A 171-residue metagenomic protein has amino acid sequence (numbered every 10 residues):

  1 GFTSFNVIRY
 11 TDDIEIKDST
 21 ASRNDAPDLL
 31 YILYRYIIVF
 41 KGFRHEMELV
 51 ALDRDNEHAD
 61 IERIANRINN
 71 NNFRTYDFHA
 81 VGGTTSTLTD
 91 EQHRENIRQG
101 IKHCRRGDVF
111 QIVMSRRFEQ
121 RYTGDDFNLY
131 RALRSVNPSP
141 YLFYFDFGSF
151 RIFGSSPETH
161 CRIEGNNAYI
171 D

Functional and structural regions predicted by a protein language model:
F2-D171: Extended alpha-helical targeting/anchoring segments, especially N-terminal organellar/secretory targeting helices
